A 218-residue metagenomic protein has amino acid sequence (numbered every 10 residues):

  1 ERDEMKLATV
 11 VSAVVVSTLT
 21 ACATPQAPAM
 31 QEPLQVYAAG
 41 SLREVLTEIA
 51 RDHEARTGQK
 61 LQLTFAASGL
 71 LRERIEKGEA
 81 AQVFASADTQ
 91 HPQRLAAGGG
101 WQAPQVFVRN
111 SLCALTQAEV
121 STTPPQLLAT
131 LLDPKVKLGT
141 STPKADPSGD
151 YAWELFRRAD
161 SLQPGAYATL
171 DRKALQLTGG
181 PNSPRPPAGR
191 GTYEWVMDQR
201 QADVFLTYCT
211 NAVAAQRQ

Functional and structural regions predicted by a protein language model:
E1-E4: Short, Lys/Arg-enriched N-terminal segments with co-localized hydrophobic residues within the first ~10-30 amino acids
K6-A13: Sec-dependent signal peptide recognition, specifically the positively charged N-region followed immediately by
L19-A21: C-terminal motif of bacterial Sec signal peptides marking the signal peptidase cleavage site
A23-T64, S68-G69, E73-E79, S86-T89 (+3 more regions): Exported/periplasmic ABC-transporter solute-binding proteins
G99-Q105: Central helical "cap/lid" subdomain
